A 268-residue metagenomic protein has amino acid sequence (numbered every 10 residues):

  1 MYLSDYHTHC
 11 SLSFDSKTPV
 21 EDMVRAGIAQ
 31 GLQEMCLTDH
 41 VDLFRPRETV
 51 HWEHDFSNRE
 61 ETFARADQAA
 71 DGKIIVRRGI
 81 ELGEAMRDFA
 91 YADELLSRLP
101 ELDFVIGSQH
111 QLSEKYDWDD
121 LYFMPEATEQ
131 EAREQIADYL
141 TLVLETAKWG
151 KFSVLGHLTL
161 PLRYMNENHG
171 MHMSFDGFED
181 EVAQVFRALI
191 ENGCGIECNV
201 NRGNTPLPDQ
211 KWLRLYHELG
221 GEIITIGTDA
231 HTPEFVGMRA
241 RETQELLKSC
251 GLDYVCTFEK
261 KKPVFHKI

Functional and structural regions predicted by a protein language model:
M1-S97, L162-D176, I223, G227 (+3 more regions): An N-terminally biased module of ancient metal coordination in phosphate/nucleic-acid-related enzymes
I28, A147-K148, H217, K248: Non-catalytic positions within long, well-ordered alpha-helices that form the structural scaffold/packing of enzyme
L32, L102, K151-F152, G221 (+1 more regions): A structural motif
M35-L37, V105, L155, I196 (+2 more regions): Hydrophobic residues within beta-strands of alpha/beta enzymes
H40, H110, L160-R163, N201 (+1 more regions): Flexible loop residues that form catalytic and substrate-binding hotspots at small-molecule/glycan-binding clefts
T49, E53-L189: Extended substrate/RNA-proximal surfaces in nucleic-acid metabolism proteins
D176-G237: Active-site-adjacent C-terminal substructures of enzyme catalytic domains
G251-I268: Extended, intrinsically disordered, low-complexity segments
